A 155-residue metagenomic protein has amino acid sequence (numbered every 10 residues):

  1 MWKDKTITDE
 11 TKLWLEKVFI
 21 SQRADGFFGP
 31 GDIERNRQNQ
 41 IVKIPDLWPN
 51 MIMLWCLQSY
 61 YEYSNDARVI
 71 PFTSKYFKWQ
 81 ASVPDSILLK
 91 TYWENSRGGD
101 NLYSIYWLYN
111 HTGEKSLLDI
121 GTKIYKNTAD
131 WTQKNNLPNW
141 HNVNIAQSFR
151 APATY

Functional and structural regions predicted by a protein language model:
M1-Y155: Glycan-recognition and catalytic cores of secretory/periplasmic carbohydrate-active enzymes
